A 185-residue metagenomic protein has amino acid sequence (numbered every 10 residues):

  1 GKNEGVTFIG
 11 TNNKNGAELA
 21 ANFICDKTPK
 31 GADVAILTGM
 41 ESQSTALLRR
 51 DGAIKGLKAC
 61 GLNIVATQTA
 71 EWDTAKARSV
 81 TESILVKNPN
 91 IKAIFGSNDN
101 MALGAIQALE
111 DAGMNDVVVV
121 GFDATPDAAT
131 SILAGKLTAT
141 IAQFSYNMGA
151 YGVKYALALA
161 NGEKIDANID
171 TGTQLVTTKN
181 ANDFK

Functional and structural regions predicted by a protein language model:
G1-K185: A residue-level marker of the well-folded mature domains of exported/periplasmic proteins
